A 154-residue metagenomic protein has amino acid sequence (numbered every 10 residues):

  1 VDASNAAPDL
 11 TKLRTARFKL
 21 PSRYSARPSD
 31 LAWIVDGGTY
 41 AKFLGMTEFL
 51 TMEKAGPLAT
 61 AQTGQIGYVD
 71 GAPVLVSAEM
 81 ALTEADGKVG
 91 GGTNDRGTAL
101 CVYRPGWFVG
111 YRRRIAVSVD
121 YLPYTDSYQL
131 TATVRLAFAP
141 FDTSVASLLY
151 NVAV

Functional and structural regions predicted by a protein language model:
V1-P123, V134: Extended oligomerization regions of viral-like shell subunits
S118-V154: Protruding loop/beta-arch "assembly-hinge" segments enriched in small, turn-prone residues
